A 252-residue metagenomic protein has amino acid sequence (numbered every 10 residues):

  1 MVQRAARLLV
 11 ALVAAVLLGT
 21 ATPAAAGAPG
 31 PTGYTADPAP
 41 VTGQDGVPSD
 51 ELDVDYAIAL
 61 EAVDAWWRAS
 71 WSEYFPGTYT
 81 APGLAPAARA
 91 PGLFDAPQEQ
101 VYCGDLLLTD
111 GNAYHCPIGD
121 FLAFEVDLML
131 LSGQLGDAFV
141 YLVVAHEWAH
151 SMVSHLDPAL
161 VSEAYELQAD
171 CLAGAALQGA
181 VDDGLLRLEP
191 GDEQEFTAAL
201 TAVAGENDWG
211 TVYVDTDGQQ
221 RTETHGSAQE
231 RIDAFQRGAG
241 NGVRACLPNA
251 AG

Functional and structural regions predicted by a protein language model:
M1-G27: Secretory targeting and sorting signals
V16, A26-Y102, N241, A245-P248: A metal-dependent hydrolase signature that marks the N-terminal structural subdomain at the beginning of catalytic folds
R68-P86, D157-E163, A180-Q194, V212: Surface-exposed patches in mature extracellular/periplasmic domains of secreted proteins
A90-A123: Catalytic zinc-binding patch centered on the HExxH motif and its immediate surroundings that defines zinc-dependent
F121-E125, L142-V143, S151-V153, C171: Structural recognition of the beta-strand scaffold that forms the well-ordered cores of secreted hydrolase catalytic
V126-L142, L156-E163: Short pre-active-site segment immediately N-terminal to the catalytic Zn-binding motif
W148-A164, Q168, A175-D182: Catalytic Zn2+-binding segment of zinc metalloproteases
V181-G252: Long, well-structured alpha-helical subdomains associated with metal-dependent extracellular/ecto-lumenal hydrolases
